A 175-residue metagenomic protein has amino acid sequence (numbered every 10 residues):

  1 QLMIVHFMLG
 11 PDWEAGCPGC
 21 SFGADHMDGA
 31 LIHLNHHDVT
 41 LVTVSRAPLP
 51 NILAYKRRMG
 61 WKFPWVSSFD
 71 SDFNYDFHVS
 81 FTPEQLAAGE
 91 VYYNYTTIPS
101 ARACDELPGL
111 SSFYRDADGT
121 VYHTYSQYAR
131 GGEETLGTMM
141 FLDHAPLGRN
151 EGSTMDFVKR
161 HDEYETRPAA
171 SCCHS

Functional and structural regions predicted by a protein language model:
Q1-H37, A54-G60, P64, S71-S175: Non-globular targeting/processing and membrane-anchoring segments
H37-I52: Catalytic nucleophile loop
V42, P64-V66: General small-molecule cofactor/ligand-binding pocket signal
A47, F69-S71: Short, solvent-exposed coil/turn elements at secondary-structure transition points
